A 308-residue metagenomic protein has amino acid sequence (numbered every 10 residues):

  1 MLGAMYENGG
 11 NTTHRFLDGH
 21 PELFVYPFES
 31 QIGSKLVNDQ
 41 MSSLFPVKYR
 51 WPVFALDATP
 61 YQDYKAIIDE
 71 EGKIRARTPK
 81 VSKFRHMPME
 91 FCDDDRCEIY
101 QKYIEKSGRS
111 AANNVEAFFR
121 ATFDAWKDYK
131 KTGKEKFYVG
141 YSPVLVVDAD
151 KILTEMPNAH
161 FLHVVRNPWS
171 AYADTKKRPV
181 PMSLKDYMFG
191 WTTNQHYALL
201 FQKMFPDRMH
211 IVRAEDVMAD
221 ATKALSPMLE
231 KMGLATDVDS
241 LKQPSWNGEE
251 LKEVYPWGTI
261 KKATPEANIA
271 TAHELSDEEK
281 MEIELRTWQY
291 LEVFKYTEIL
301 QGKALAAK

Functional and structural regions predicted by a protein language model:
M1, Q202-K203, E230-K308: PAPS-dependent sulfotransferases, especially Golgi type II membrane carbohydrate sulfotransferases
A4-M5: P-loop (Walker A) phosphate-binding loop of NTP-binding proteins
G10-L23: A conserved segment at the C-terminal end of the G1
P21-V25, H160-F161: Catalytic donor-sugar/metal-binding loop of nucleotide-sugar-dependent glycosyltransferases
F24-S30, H210: Conserved catalytic segments around the Walker B and adjacent sensor/switch elements of P-loop NTPase domains
P27, T175-K176, K295: Short, flexible helix/strand-to-coil boundary loops that buttress conserved ligand/catalytic motifs in alpha/beta
E29-V139: PAPS-dependent sulfation machinery
I99-S240, K252-I260: PAPS-dependent sulfotransferase catalytic domain
